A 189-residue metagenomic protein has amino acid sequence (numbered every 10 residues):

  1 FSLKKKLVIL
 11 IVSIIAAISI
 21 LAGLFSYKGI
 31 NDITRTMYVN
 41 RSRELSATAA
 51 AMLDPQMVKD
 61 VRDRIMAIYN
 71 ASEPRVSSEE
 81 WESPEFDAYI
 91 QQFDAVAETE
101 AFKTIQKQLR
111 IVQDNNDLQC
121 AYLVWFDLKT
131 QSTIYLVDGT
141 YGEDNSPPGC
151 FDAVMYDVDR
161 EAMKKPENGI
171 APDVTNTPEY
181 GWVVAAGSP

Functional and structural regions predicted by a protein language model:
S2-G29: Extreme N-terminal signal-anchor transmembrane helix of membrane signaling/transducer proteins, especially in bacteria
K28-A51: Juxtamembrane membrane-water interface segments immediately C-terminal to a transmembrane helix
V39, F102-R110: Short amphipathic alpha-helical segments
A51-R62: Alpha-helix exit/C-cap motif
D60-A95: A solvent-exposed, charged loop/short amphipathic helix patch at secondary-structure junctions
A95-E100, K107, D138-T177: Extracytoplasmic/periplasmic sensor domains and loops in membrane signaling proteins
R110-S132: Short N-terminal helix-loop-first-beta-strand/juxtamembrane motif that initiates sensory/input modules
A171, E179-S188: A short beta-strand signature within small-molecule sensing/ligand-binding domains used in signal transduction
